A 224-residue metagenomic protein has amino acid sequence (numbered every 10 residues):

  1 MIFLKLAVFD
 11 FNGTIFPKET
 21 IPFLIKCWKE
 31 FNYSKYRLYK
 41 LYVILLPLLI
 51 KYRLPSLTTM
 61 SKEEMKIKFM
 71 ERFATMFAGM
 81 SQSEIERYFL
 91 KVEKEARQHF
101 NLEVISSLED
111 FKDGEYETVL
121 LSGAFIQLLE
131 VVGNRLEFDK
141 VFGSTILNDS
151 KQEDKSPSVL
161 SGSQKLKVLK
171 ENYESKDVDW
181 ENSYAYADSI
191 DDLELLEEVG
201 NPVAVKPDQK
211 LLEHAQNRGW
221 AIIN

Functional and structural regions predicted by a protein language model:
I2-P55: Active-site neighborhood of HAD-like aspartate-dependent phosphohydrolases
F3-L6, R87-Y88, K94-N224: C-terminal cap/substrate-recognition subdomain and adjoining C-terminal extension of metal-dependent phosphatase-like
N12, L57, S61, F73-F77 (+4 more regions): A general boundary/transition motif marking the beginning of the first structured unit of a protein
Y36, L41, S56-S61, Q82-S83 (+3 more regions): Short, flexible segments with low predicted structural confidence
L48-E71, T75, S106: Low-complexity, charge- and small-residue-enriched intrinsically disordered regions
M65-L102: Metal-dependent phosphoesterase signature
